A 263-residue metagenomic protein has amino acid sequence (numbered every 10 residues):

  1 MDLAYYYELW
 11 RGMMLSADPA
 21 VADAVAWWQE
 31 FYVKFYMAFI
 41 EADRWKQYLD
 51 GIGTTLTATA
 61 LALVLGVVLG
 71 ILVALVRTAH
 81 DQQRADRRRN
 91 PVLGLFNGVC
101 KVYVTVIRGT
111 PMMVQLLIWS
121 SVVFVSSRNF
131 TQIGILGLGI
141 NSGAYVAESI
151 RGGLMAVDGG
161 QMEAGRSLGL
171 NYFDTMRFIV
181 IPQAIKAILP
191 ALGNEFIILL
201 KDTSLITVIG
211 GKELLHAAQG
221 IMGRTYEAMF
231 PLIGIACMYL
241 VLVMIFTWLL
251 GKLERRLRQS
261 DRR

Functional and structural regions predicted by a protein language model:
M1-R263: Transmembrane alpha-helices and adjacent helix-loop boundaries
